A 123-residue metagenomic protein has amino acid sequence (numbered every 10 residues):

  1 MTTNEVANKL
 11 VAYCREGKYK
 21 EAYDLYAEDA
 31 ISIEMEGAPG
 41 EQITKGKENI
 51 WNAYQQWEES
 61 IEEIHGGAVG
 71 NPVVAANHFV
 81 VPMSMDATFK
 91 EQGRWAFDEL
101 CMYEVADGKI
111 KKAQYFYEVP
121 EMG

Functional and structural regions predicted by a protein language model:
M1-E28: Short, low-complexity N-terminal intrinsically disordered segments enriched in polar/charged residues
E5, D24-A75: A solvent-exposed, acidic/Ser-Thr-rich amphipathic alpha-helical stretch
Y26, M85-A87, C101, F116-Y117: Short beta-strand segments enriched in hydrophobic/aromatic residues within well-folded beta-rich domains
D29, V74-H78, Y103-K111: Short, solvent-exposed coil/turn segments at beta-strand boundaries
I31, P82-T88: Generic short beta-strand segments
E63, A87-W95: Short, cysteine-centered beta-strand-loop-beta hairpins and adjacent loop/turn segments enriched in charged/polar
G67-P72, S84-D86, D98-E104: Hydrophobic/aromatic beta-strand elements that line small-molecule binding cavities or substrate pockets in beta-rich
D98-G123: Short beta-strand edge/turn micro-motifs at domain boundaries
